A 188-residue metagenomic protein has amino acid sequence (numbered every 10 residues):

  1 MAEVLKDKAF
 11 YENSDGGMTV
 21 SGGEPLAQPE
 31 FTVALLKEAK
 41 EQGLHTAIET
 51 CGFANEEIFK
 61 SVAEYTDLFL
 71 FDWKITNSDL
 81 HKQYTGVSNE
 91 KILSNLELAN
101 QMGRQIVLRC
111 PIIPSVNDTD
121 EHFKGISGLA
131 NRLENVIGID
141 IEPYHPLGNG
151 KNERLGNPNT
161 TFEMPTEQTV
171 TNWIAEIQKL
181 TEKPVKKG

Functional and structural regions predicted by a protein language model:
L5-L147, E153: Conserved AdoMet/S-adenosylmethionine-binding subsite of the radical SAM
E153-T161: Short glycine/proline- and charge-enriched loop/turn segments that cap or connect secondary-structure elements
E163-V170: Active-site-adjacent loop and "lid" segments of alpha/beta metabolic enzymes
V170-G188: A cross-taxonomic marker for long C-terminal extensions/tails that follow the last structured domain
